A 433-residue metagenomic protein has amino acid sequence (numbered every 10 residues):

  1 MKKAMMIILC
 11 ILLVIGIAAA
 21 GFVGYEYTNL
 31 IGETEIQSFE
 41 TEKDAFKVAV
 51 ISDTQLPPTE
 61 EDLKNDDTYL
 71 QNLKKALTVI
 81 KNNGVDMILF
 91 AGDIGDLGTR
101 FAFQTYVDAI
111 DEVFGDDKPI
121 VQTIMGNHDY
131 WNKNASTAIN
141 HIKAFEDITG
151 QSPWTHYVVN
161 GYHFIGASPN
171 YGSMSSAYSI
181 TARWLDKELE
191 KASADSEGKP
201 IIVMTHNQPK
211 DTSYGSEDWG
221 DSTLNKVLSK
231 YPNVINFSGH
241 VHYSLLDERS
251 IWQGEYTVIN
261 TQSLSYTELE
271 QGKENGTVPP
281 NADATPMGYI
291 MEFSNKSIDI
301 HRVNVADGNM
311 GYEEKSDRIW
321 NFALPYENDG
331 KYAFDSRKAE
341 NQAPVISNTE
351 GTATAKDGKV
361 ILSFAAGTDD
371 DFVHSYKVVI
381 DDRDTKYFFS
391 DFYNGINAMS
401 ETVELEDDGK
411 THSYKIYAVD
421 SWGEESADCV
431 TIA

Functional and structural regions predicted by a protein language model:
Y25-F101: N-terminal active-site segment of His-dependent metallophosphoesterases
G32-E40, T99-E190, A194-E197, T223-K230 (+3 more regions): Extended active-site neighborhood of metal-dependent phosphoesterases/phosphodiesterases
V50-S52, I88-D93, I120-N127, I202-H206 (+2 more regions): Active-site neighborhood of phospho(di)ester-bond hydrolases with catalytic His/Asp-centered motifs
A192-Y214: Short acidic, glycine-rich surface-loop motifs adjacent to enzyme active sites
N281-F388, D428-C429: A short C-terminal boundary segment appended to hydrolase-like catalytic domains
S375-D408: Recognizes extended acidic, P/S/T-rich segments that occur within or adjacent to Ig-like beta-sandwich modules
E406-G423: Beta-strand-rich modules
W422-A433: Extracellular fibronectin type III
